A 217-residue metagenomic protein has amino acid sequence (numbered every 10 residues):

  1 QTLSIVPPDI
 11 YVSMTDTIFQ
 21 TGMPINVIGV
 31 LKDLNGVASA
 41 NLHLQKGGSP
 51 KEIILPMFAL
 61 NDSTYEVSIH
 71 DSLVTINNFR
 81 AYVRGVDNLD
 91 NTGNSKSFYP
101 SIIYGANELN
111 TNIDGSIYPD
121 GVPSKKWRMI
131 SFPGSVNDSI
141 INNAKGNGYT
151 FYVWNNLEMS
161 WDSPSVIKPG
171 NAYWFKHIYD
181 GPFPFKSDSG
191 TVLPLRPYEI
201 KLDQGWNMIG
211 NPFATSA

Functional and structural regions predicted by a protein language model:
Q1-E108: Glycan-association/targeting regions that enable binding to alpha-glucans and other polysaccharides
I102-A217: N-terminal exported-region signature
